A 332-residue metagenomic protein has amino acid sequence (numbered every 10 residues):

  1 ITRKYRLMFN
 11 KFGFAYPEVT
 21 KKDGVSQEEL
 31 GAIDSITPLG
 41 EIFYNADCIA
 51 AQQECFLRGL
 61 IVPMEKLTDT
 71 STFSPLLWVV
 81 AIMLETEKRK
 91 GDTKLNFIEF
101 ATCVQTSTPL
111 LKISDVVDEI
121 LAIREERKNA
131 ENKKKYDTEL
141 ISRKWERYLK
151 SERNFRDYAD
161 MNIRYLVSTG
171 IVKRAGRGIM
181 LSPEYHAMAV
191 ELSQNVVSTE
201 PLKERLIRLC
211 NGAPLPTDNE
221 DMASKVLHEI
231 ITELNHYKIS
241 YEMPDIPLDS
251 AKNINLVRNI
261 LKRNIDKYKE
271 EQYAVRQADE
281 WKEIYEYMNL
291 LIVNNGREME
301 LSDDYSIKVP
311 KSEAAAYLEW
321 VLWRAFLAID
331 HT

Functional and structural regions predicted by a protein language model:
I1-I284: Donor-sugar nucleotide-binding helix/loop cap in glycosyltransferases
D137-E146, W281-P310: A short, surface-exposed helix-loop junction/capping segment
Y165, T169, Y287, L291-N294 (+1 more regions): Generic, well-ordered alpha-helical scaffold segments in large soluble proteins
S302-T332: Acidic-basic catalytic patches of nuclease active cores, encompassing PD-(D/E)XK and other metal-cofactor nuclease
